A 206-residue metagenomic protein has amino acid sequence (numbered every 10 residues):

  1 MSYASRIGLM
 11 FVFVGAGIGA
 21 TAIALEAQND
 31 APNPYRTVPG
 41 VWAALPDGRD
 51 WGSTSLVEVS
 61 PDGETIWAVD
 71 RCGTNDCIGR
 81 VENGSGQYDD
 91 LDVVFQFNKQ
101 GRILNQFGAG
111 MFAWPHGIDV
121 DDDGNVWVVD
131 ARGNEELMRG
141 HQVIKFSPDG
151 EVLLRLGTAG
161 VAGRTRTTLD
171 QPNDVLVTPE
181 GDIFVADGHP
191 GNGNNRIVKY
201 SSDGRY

Functional and structural regions predicted by a protein language model:
M1-S5: N-terminal secretory signal peptides that target proteins for export/translocation
G8-A20: Bacterial N-terminal signal peptides
T21-Y206: Eukaryotic scaffold repeat domains enriched in small/polar residues
